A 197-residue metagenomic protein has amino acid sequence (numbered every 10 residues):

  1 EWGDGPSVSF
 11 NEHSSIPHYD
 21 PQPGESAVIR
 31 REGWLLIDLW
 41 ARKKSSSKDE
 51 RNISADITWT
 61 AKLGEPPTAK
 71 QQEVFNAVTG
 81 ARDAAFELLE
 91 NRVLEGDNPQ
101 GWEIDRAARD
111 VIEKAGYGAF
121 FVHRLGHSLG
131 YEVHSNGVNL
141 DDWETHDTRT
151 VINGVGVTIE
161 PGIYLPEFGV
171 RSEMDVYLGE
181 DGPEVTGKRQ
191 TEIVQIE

Functional and structural regions predicted by a protein language model:
E1-E197: Active-site neighborhoods and metal-handling regions in enzymes and metal-associated proteins
